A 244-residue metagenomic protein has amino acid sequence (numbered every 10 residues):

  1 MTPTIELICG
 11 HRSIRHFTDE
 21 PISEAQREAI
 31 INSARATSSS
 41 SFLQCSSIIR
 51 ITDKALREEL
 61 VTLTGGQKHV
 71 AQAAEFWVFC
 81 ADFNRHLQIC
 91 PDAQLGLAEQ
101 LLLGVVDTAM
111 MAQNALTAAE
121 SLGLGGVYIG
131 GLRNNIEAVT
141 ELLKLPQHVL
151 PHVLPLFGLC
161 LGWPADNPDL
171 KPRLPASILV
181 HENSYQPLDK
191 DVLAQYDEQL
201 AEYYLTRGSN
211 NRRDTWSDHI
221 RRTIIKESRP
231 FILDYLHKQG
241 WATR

Functional and structural regions predicted by a protein language model:
M1-R244: Acidic, surface-exposed loops and disordered segments
